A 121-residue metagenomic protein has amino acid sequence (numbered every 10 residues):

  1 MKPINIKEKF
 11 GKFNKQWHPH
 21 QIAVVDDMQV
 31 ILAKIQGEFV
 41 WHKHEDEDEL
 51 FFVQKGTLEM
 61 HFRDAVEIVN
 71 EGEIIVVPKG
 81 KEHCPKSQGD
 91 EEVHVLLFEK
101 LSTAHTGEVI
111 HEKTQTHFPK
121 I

Functional and structural regions predicted by a protein language model:
K2-F10, A23, Q29, Q88-I121: Double-stranded beta-helix
F13-N14, H42: Short loop/turn motifs at secondary-structure junctions and domain boundaries
D26, Q54-K55, N70-E71: A cytosolic small-molecule/anion-sensing beta-strand core signal
Q29-E45: Conserved short histidine dyad/triad with adjacent acidic residue
G37, D46-D48, F52-L58, R63-D64: Glycine- and acidic-residue-biased ligand/ion/polar-headgroup-sensing regions
H44-D46, S87-D90: Short glycine/proline-enriched turns and hinge-like loops at secondary-structure junctions
M60-H61, V77, E82-G89, V95: Short beta-strand His + acidic residue motifs that chelate non-heme Fe in jelly-roll/DSBH and cupin folds
R63-K79: Short acidic-glycine-tyrosine-enriched beta hairpin
